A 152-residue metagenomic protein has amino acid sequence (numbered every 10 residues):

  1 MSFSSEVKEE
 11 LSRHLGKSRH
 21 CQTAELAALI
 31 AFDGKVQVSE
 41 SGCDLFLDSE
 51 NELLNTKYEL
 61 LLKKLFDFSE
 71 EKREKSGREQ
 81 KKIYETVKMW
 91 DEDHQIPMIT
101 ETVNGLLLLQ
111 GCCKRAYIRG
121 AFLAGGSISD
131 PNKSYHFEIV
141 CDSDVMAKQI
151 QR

Functional and structural regions predicted by a protein language model:
S2-Y58, L62-L65, R73, T100-Q151: Intein-associated homing endonuclease modules of the LAGLIDADG/DOD-type, together with closely related HINT-family
T56, L61-I96: A generic, well-ordered mixed alpha/beta core segment in the N-terminal half of proteins
